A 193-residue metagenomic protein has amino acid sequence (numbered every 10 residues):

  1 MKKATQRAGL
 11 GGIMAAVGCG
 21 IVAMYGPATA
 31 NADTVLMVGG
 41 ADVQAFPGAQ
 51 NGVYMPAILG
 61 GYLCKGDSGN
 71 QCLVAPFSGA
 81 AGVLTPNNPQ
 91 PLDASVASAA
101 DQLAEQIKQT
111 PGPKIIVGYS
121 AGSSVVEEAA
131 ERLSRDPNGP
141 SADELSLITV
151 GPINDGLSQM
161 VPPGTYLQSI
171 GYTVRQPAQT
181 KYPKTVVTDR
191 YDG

Functional and structural regions predicted by a protein language model:
M1-G11: Bacterial Sec-dependent N-terminal signal peptides
G9-C19, A28: Classical Sec-dependent N-terminal signal peptides that target proteins to the secretory pathway
C19-G20, Q90: A general structural-boundary detector
G20-V35: C-terminal region of N-terminal signal peptides and the immediate post-cleavage residues of exported proteins
D33-P111, R132-G193: Surface cap/lid and interfacial helix-loop subdomains adjacent to catalytic sites that gate substrate access
K108-S120: Alpha/beta-hydrolase fold nucleophile elbow
V117-E131: Gly/Ala-rich beta-loop-alpha elbow adjacent to hydrolase catalytic centers
